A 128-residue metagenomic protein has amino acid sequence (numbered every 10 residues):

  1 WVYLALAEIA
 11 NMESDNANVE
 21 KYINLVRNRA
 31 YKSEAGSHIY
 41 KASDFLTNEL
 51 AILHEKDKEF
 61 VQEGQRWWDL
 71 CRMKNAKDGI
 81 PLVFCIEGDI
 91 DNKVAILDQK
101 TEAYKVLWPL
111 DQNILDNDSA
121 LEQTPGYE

Functional and structural regions predicted by a protein language model:
W1-E128: Acidic/polar-rich alpha-helix caps and helix-coil junctions
